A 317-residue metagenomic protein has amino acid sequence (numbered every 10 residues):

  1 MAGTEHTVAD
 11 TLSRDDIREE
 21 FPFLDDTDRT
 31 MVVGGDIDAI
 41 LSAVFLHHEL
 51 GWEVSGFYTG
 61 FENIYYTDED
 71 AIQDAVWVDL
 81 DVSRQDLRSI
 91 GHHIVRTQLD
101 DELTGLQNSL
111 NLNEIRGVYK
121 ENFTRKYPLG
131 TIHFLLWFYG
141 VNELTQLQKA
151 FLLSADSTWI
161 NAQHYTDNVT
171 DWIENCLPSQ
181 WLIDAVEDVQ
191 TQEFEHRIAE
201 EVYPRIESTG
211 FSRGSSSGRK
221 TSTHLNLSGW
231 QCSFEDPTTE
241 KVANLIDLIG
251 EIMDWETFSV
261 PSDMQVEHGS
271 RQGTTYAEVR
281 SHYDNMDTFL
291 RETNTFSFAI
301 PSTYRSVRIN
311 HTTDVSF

Functional and structural regions predicted by a protein language model:
M1, F45, E49-L50, L135-Y139 (+1 more regions): Hydrophobic, Leu/Ile/Phe/Ala-enriched alpha-helical segments that form helix-helix packing faces
M1-D15: Glycine-rich phosphate-binding "P-loop"
T11-F23, Q107-S109: Active-site-adjacent bridging/hinge elements
R18-E69: N-terminal ordered "arm"
Y66-T124: A broadly used, surface-exposed interaction patch
L99-D171: Short alpha-helices
E143-F317: C-terminal accessory domains and tails appended to enzymatic cores
